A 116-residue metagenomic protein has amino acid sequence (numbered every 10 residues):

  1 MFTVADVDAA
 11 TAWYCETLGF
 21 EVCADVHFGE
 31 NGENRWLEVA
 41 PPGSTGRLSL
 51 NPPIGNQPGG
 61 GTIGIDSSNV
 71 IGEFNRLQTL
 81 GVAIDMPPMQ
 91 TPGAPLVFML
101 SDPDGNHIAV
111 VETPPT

Functional and structural regions predicted by a protein language model:
M1-T45: Core segments of cupin and vicinal oxygen chelate
F2, D25-V26, R35, I65 (+1 more regions): Vicinal oxygen chelate
D6-V7, S68-I71: Helix N-cap motif at beta-to-alpha junctions
W13, I71-R76: Short amphipathic alpha-helices within nucleic acid-binding modules
F28-N31, I54-Q57, Q90-P92: A short beta-turn/loop motif at secondary-structure boundaries
P42-G46, N56-Q57, V70-G72: Short, charged/polar surface micro-motifs in flexible loops or helix N-caps
G43-L48, G105-I108: Short, charged/polar, Gly/Pro-enriched secondary-structure boundary elements
P58-I63: Eukaryotic phosphotyrosine signaling hubs
